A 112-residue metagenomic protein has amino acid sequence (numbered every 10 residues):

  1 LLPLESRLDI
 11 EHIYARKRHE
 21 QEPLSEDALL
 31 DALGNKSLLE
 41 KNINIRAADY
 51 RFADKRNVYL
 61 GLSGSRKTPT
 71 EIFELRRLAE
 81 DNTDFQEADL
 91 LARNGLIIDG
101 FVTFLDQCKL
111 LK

Functional and structural regions predicted by a protein language model:
L1-K112: Flexible coil/loop and intrinsically disordered segments
